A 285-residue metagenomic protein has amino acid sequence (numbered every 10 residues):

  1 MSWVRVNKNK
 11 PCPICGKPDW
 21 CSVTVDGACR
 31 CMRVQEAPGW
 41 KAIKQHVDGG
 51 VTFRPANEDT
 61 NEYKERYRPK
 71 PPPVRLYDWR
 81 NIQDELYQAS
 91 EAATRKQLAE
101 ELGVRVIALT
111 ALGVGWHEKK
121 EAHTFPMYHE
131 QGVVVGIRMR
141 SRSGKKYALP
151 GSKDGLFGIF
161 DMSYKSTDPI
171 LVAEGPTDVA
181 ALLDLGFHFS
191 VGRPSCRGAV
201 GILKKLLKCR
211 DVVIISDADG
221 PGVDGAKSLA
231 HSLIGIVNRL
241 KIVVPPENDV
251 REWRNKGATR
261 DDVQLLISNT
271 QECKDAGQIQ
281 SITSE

Functional and structural regions predicted by a protein language model:
M1-M32, I43-V135, L156, D161-T167 (+3 more regions): TOPRIM metal-binding catalytic domain and adjacent DNA-binding surface shared by DnaG-type primases
K8, Q35-A37, K44, Y164-T167 (+2 more regions): Conserved catalytic cores of soluble enzyme domains, especially glycine-rich substrate-binding beta-alpha loops
R30, S228-S232, D249: Alpha-helical scaffold elements adjacent to nucleotide-binding pockets in ATP/GTP-utilizing enzyme cores
T94-R95, R105, D178, I202 (+1 more regions): Residues within well-ordered alpha-helices
H117-D211, A226: Phosphate-handling DNA/RNA-contact segment within nucleic-acid enzymes
G186-H188, V237-N238, P245, A258: Short phosphate-binding/catalytic loops that engage adenosine nucleotides
K205-C209, R251-Q264: Short, surface-exposed amphipathic charged segments that create phosphate/polyanion-binding patches used for binding
I242-E252: Conserved beta-strand -> loop -> alpha-helix junction used to position metal-binding or nucleic-acid-contacting
